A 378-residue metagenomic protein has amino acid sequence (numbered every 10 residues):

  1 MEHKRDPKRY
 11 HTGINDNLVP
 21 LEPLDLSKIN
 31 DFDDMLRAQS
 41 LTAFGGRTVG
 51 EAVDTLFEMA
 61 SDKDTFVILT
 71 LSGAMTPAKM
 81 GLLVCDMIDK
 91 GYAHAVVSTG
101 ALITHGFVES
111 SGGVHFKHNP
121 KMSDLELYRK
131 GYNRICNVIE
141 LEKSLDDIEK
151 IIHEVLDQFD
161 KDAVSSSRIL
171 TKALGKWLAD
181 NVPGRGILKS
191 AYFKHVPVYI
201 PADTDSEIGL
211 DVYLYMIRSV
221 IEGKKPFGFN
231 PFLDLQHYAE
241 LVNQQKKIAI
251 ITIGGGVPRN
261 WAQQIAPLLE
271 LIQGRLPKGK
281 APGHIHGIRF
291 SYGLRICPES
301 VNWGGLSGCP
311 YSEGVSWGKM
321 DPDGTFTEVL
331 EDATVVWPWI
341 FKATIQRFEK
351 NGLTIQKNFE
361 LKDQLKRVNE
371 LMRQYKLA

Functional and structural regions predicted by a protein language model:
M1-D54, M59-A60: N-terminal glycine-rich anion-binding loop in soluble enzyme alpha/beta folds
E2-D16, R47, E240, K247 (+4 more regions): C-terminal functional extensions of proteins
A52-F66, S190-Y192, A239-K247: Glycine-rich phosphate/diphosphate-binding loops that line cofactor/substrate pockets in enzymes
F66-A74, V97-S98, I250-I251, L294: Short glycine-rich or small-residue beta-strand-to-loop segments that form or flank ligand, phosphate, metal/Fe-S
K79-L82, F107-G113, L210-L214, A262-I265 (+1 more regions): Short acidic, glycine/serine/threonine-rich loops at helix termini
V84-E149: A generic, well-ordered mixed alpha/beta core segment in the N-terminal half of proteins
E126-I208: Ligand-binding beta-strand-loop-alpha-helix segment within the catalytic cores of soluble metabolic enzymes
P201-I248, P258: Active-site rim loops that border cofactor/substrate pockets in soluble metabolic enzymes
